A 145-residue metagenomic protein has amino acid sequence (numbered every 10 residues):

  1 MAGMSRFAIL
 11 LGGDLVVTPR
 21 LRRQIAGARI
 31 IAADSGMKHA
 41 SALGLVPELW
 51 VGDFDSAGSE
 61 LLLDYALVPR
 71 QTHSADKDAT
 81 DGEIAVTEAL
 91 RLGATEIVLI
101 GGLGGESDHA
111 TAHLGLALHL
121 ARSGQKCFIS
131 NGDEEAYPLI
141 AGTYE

Functional and structural regions predicted by a protein language model:
M1-D64: N-terminal beta-strand-loop-alpha-helix module at the start of alpha/beta ligand-binding or catalytic domains
V17-P19, A79-E83, E106-T111: Short glycine/serine/threonine-rich phosphate/pyrophosphate-binding segments that cradle anionic phosphate groups
A33, D53, H73, L99 (+1 more regions): Generic beta-sheet signal
S41, L90-G93: Non-catalytic positions within long, well-ordered alpha-helices that form the structural scaffold/packing of enzyme
A66-A75, G124-F128: A glycine-rich helix N-cap at a beta->alpha junction
R70-R91: Short phosphate-binding loop-to-helix
E96-A141: Anionic-ligand-binding alpha/beta catalytic cores of soluble enzymes and soluble regulatory domains that recognize
